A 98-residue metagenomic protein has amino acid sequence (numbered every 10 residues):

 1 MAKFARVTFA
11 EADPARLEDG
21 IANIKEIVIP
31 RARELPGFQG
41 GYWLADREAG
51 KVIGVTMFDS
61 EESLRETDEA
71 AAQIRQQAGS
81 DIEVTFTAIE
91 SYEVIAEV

Functional and structural regions predicted by a protein language model:
M1-V52, D59-Q73, S80-V98: Short S/T/G/P-rich N-terminal loop/turn motif that feeds into the first structured element of a domain
